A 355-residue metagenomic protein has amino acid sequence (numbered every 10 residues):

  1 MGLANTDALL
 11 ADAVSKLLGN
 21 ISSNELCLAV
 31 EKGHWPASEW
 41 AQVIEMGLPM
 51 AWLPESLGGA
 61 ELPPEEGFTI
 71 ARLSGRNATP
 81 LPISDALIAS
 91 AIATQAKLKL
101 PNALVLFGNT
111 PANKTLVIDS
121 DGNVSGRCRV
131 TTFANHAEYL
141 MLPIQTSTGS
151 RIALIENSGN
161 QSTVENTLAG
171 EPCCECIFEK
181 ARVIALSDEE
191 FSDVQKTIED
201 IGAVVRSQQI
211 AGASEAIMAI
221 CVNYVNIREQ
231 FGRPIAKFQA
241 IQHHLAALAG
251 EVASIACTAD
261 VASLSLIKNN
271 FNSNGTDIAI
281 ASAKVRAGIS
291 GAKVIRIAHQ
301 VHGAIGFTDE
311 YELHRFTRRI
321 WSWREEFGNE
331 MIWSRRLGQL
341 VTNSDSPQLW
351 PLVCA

Functional and structural regions predicted by a protein language model:
M1-N77, D200-A355: Alpha-helical interface subdomain recognition
G19-S162: Glycine-rich flavin
I88-A89, H136, P172, I210 (+1 more regions): Internal, well-ordered alpha-helical segments in soluble enzyme and binding-protein domains
P101, H136-E138, G149, G170-I177 (+2 more regions): A generic structural signal for well-ordered coil/turn residues at beta-strand boundaries that shape enzyme active-site
S120-N123, S147-G149, D188-E190, I267-G275: Short, glycine- and charge-enriched coil/turn segments that flank and shape catalytic ligand pockets
V124, Q161-S162, L186, F231 (+2 more regions): Short clusters of hydrophobic/aromatic residues that line enzyme substrate/ligand-binding pockets
C128-A134, E156-S187, D193: Flexible, small-/acidic-enriched active-site or ligand-binding loops
